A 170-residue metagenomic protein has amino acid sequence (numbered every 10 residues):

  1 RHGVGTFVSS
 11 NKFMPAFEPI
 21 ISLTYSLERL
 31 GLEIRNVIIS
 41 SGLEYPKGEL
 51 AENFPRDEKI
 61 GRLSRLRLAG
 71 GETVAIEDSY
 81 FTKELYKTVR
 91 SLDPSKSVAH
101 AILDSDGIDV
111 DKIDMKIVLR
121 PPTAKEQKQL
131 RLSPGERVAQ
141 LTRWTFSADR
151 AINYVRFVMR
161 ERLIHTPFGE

Functional and structural regions predicted by a protein language model:
R1-H2, I60-I76: Short, charged N-terminal helix-start/capping segments
R1-R62, Y86-D114, V118-P121, H165-E170: HTH-adjacent hinge/linker in prokaryotic transcriptional regulators
L27, L68-E170: Acidic/glycine-rich C-terminal interaction modules and beta/coil loop segments that lie outside canonical DNA-binding
S41-L43, L66, W144: Residue-level recognition of beta-strand microenvironments
E58-L63, E136-Q140: Short, hydrophobic/aromatic-rich segments at coil-to-beta transitions
